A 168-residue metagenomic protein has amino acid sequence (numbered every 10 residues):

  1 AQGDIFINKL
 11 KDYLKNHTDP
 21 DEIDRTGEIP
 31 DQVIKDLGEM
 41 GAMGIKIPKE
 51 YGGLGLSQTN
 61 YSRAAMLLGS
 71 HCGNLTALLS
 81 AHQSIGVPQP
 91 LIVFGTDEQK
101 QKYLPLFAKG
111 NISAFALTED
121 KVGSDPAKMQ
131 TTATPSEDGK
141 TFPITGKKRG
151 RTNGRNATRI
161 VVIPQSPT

Functional and structural regions predicted by a protein language model:
A1-H82, Q89-S113, S124, F142: Amphipathic, small/basic residue-rich leader segments at the start of a protein or domain
P48, T118, I163: Conserved residues at the C-terminal ends of beta-strands
L56-Q58, D125-A127, N153-T158: Short glycine/proline-enriched turns and hinge-like loops at secondary-structure junctions
V93-G95, T134, V162-Q165: Short beta-strand-to-turn element immediately C-terminal to the catalytic PLP-Schiff-base lysine in fold type I
Y103-L104, K121, Q130-T132, R149-T152 (+1 more regions): A generic local secondary-structure boundary/capping motif
A114-P135: A gly/ser-rich beta-alpha-beta helix-loop segment of oxidoreductase catalytic cores
T134-F142: A short, structured loop/turn motif at beta-sheet edges
T141, T145-T168: A short core secondary-structure module
